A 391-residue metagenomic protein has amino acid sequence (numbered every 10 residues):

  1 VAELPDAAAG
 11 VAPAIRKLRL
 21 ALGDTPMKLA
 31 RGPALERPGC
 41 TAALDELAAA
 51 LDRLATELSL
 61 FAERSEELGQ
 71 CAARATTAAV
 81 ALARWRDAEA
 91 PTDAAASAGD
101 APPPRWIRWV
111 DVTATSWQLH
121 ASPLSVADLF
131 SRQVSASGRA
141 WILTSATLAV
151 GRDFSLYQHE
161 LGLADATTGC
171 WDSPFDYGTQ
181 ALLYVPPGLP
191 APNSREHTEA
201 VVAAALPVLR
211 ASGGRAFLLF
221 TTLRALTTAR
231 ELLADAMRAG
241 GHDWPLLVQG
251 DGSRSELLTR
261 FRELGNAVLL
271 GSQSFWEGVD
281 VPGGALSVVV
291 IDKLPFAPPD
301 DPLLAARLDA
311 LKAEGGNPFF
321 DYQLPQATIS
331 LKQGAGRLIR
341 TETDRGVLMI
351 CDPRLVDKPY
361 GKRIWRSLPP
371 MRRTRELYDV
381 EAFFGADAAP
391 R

Functional and structural regions predicted by a protein language model:
V1-R391: ASCE RecA-like P-loop NTPase motor cores that couple ATP hydrolysis to mechanical translocation on nucleic acids
